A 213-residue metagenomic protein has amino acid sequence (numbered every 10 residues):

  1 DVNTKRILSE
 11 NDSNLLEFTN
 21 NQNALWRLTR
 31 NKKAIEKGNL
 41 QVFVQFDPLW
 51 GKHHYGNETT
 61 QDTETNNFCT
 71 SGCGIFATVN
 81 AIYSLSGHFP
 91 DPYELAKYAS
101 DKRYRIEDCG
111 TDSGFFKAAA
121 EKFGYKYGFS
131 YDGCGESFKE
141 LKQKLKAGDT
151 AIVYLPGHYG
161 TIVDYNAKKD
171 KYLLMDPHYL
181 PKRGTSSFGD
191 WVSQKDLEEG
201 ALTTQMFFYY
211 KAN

Functional and structural regions predicted by a protein language model:
D1-I106: Active-site-adjacent structural segments surrounding the nucleophilic cysteine of cysteine proteases and isopeptidases
N3-I7, E17, G38-N39, Y83-N213: Conserved active-site-adjacent core of cysteine acyl-enzyme catalytic domains
